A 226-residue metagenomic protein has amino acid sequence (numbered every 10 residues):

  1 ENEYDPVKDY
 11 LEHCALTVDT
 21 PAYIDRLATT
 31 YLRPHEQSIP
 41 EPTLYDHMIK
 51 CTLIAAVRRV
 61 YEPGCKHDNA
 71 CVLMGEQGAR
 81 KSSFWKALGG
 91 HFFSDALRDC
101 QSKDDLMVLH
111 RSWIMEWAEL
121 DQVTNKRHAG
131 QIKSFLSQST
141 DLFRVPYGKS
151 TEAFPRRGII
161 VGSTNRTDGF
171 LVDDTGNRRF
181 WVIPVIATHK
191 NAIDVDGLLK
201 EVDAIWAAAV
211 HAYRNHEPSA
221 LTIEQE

Functional and structural regions predicted by a protein language model:
N2-I114: P-loop NTPase catalytic core of nucleic-acid-dependent motor ATPases
E3, C65-N69, D95-L136, T140-E226: Feature primarily recognizes SF3-like P-loop helicase cores of small DNA viruses
